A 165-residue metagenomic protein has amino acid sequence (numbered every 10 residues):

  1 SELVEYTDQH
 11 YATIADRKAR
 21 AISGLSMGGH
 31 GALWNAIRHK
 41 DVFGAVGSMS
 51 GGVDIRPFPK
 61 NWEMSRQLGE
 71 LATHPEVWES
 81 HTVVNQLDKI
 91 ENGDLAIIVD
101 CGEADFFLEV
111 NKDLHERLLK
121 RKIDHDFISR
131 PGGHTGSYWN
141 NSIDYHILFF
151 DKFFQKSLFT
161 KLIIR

Functional and structural regions predicted by a protein language model:
S1-R165: Non-catalytic cap/lid and distal C-terminal segments of serine-dependent acyl enzymes
